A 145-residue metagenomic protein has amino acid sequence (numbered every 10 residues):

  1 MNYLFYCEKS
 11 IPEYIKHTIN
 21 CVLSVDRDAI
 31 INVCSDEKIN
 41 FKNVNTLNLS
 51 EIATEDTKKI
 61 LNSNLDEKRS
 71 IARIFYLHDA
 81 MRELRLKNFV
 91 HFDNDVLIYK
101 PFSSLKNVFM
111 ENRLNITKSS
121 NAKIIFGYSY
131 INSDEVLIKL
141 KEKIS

Functional and structural regions predicted by a protein language model:
M1-E8, L97-S145: Glycogenin-like
M1-L61, R82, D134-E135: N-terminal anchoring/stem segment of glycosyltransferases
Y14, L65-A72: A short, glycine-/small-residue-rich helix N-cap motif at loop->alpha-helix starts within glycosyltransferase
N20, R85, K118-S120: Generic structural signal for short, flexible, solvent-exposed coil/loop and linker residues
I39-F41, N64, L77, F126-I131: Low-complexity, flexible helical/coil segments
N62-L65, D95: Intervening/peripheral non-core polypeptide segments
R69-N115: GT-A fold catalytic core of metal-dependent nucleotide-sugar glycosyltransferases, centered on the diacidic
